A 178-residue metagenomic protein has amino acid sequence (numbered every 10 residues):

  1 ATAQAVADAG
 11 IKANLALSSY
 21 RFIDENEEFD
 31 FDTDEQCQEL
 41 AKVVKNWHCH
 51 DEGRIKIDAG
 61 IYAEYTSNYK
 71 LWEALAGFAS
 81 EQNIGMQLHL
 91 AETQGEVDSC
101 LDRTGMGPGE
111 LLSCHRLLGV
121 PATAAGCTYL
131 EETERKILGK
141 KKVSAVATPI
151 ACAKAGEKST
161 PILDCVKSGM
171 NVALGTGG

Functional and structural regions predicted by a protein language model:
A1-T2, G178: Bulky hydrophobic/aromatic packing residues
T2-T128: Metal-coordinating catalytic core of metallo-dependent amide/deamination hydrolases
L117-G178: Active-site-adjacent C-terminal substructures of enzyme catalytic domains
